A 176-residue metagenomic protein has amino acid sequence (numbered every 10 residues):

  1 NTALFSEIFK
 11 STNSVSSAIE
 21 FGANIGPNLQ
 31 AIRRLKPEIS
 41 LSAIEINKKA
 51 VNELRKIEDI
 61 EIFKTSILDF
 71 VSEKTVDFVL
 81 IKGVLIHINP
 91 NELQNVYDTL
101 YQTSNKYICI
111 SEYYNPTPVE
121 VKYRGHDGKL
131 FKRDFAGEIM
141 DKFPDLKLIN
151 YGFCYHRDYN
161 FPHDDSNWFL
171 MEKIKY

Functional and structural regions predicted by a protein language model:
N1-S72, N91-Y176: Class I (Rossmann-like) S-adenosyl-L-methionine-dependent methyltransferase catalytic domain, capturing the SAM-binding
L80: A conserved beta-strand element that flanks and buttresses the S-adenosyl-L-methionine
V84: Hydrophobic adenine-recognition pocket in adenosine-nucleotide-binding enzymes
